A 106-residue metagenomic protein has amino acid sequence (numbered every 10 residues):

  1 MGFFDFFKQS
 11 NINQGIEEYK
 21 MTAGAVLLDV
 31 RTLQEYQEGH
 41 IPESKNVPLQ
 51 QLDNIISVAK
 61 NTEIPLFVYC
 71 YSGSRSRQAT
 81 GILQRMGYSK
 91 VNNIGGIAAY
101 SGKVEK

Functional and structural regions predicted by a protein language model:
G2-E18, T22-A25, L33-I64, S74-K106: Rhodanese-like catalytic fold shared by cysteine-dependent sulfurtransferases and DSP/PTP-type phosphatases
L28: Active-site flanking residues adjacent to catalytic metal/cofactor-binding acidic residues
Y69: Short, surface-exposed ligand- or partner-binding patches at beta-edge/loop junctions that are enriched in aromatics
